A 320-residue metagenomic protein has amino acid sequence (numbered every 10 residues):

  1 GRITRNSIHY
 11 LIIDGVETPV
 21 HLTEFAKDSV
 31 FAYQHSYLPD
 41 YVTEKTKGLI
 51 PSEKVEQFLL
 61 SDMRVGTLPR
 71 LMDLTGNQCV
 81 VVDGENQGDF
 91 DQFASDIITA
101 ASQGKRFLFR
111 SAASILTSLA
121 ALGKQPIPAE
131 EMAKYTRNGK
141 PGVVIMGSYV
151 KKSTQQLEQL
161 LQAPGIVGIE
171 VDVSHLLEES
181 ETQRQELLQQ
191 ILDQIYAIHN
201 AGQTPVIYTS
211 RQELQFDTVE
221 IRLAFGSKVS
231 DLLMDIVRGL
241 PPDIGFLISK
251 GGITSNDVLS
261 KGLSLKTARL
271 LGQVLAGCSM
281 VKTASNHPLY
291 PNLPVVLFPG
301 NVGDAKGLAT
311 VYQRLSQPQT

Functional and structural regions predicted by a protein language model:
G1-F90, P318-T320: Cap/lid and interdomain-hinge subdomains that line or gate substrate/regulatory clefts in soluble alpha/beta enzymes
G1-S36, I244-G252, N256-A305, T310: Active-site histidine-anchored catalytic micro-motif
I3-I13, Q92-D96, A120-K124, Q156-L157 (+3 more regions): Short acidic, glycine/serine/threonine-rich loops at helix termini
I50-E56, V80-G84, F107-A112, T117 (+5 more regions): General beta-strand structural signal in soluble alpha/beta enzymes
L71-T75, I98-Q103, A133-N138, A197-N200 (+3 more regions): Solvent-exposed alpha-helices and their adjacent loops that cap or buttress functional pockets in soluble metabolic
N77-V81, R106-L108, P141-V143, G202-V206 (+2 more regions): Residue-level preference for the first positions of well-ordered beta-strands
A100-V171: Acidic, glycine-rich loop-and-beta core segments that form the ion-binding/anion-interacting portion of active sites
L188-G252: C-terminal structural cap/anchor segments
